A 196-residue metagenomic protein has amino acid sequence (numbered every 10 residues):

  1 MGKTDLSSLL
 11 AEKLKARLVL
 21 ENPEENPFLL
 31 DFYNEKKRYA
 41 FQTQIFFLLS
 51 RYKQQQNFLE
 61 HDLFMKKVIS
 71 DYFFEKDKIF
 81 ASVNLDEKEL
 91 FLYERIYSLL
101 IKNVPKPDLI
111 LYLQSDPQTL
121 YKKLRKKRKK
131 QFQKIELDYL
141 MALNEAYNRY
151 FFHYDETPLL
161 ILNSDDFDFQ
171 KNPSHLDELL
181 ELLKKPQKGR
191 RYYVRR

Functional and structural regions predicted by a protein language model:
K3-T4: Walker A/P-loop
S8, E12-S50: Conserved substrate/cofactor phosphate-moiety recognition/catalytic segment in nucleotide-dependent phosphotransferases
V19, S70, L109-L111, L160-L162: Hydrophobic/aromatic beta-strand patches that form the interior of the parallel beta-sheet core in alpha/beta enzyme
P23-N26, F74-K76, S115-L120, D166-F169: Conserved nucleotide-binding/hydrolysis micro-motifs of P-loop NTPases
Y39, T43-P105: Glycine-rich phosphate-binding loop used to anchor ATP phosphates in small-molecule kinases, encompassing both
D77-N148: A glycine- and Lys/Arg-enriched "phosphate-lid" helix/loop adjacent to the NTP-binding pocket of small-molecule kinases
R125-Q133, D138-R196: NTP-dependent small-molecule kinase module
